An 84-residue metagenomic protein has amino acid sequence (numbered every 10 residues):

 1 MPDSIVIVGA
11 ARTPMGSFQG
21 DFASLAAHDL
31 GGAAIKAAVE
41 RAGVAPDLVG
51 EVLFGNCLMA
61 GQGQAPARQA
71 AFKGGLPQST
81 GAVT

Functional and structural regions predicted by a protein language model:
M1-H28, A37: Condensing-enzyme catalytic core mediating Claisen C-C bond formation in acyl metabolism
M1-P2, H28-A34, G55-Q64: Phosphate-binding glycine-rich loops and adjacent basic patches that engage nucleotide phosphates, nucleic-acid
V6, L53, T84: Conserved beta-strand segments that form the floor/walls of ligand-binding pockets within enzyme and binding domains
T13, V39-V44, F72-P77: Generic secondary-structure signature for well-ordered alpha-helical cores
F22-L25, N56-T84: Conserved catalytic cysteine-centered active-site region of acyl-thioester-dependent Claisen-condensing enzymes
H28-G43, P66-A70: Short, well-ordered amphipathic alpha-helical segments that serve as non-catalytic structural scaffolds within diverse
A45-E51, S79-G81: Short acidic capping loops at alpha-helix termini that bridge into adjacent secondary structure
